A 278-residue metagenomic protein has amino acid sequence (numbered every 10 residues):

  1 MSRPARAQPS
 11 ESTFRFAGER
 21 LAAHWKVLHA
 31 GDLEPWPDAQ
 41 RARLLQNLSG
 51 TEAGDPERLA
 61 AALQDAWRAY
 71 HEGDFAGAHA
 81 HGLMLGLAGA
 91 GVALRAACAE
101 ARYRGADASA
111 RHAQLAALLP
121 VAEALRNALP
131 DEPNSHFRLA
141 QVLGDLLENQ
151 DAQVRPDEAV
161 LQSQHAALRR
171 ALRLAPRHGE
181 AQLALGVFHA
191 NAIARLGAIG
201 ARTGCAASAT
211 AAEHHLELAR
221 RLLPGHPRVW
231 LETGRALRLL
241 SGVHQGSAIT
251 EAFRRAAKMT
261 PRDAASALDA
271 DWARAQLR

Functional and structural regions predicted by a protein language model:
M1-A175, L222, H226, G242-R278: N-terminal alpha-helical interaction modules that lie
R111, P156-D157, A181, F188 (+6 more regions): Flexible domain-boundary/linker segments
H136-L139, A167, Q182-L185, H215 (+1 more regions): TPR/Sel1-like alpha-solenoid repeat signature
R177-P224: Alpha-helical adaptor scaffolds
E217, L231-R235, S247-R254: A generic structural signal for well-ordered alpha-helical surface patches
